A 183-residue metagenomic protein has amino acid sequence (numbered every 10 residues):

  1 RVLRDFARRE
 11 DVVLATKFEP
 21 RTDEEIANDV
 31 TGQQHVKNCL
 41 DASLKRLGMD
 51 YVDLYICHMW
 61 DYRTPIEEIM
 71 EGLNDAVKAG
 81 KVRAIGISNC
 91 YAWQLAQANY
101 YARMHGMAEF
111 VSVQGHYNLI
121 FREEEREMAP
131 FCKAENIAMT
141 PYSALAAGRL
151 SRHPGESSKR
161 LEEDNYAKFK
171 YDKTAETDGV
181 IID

Functional and structural regions predicted by a protein language model:
R1-R8, C39-K45, E127-N136: Short amphipathic alpha-helices and their capping/turn segments at secondary-structure boundaries
R1-V13, D50, K78, A146: N-terminal binding-site loop/beta-alpha segment at the start of enzyme catalytic domains that lines or forms
E10-T22, V113-G115: A short, structured active-site edge motif that brings together acidic residues
T16, L54-C57, I87, G115: Conserved beta-strand positions
F18-K37, H58-R63: Active-site mouth loops of central-metabolism enzymes
D29-G48, E68, L95-Y100: Short, acidic/polar
L44-P65: Active-site groove signature of glycoside hydrolases
D61-D183: Beta/alpha (TIM)-barrel catalytic core signal, keyed to glycine-rich beta->alpha loops juxtaposed to Asp/Glu that bind
